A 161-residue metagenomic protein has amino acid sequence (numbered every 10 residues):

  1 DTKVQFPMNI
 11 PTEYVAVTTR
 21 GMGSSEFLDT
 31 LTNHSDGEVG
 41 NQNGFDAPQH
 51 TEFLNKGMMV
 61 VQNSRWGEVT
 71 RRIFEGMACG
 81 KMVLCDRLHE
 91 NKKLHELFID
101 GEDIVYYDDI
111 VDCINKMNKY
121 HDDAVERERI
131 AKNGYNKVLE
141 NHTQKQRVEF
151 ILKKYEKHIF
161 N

Functional and structural regions predicted by a protein language model:
D1-E75, C79-D100, K145, E149 (+1 more regions): Nucleotide-sugar donor-binding catalytic core of glycosyltransferases
V83, E102-D109, K154-N161: Short, contiguous hydrophobic alpha-helices characteristic of membrane insertion segments
K92, C113, K137: Flexible, glycine-rich phosphate/dinucleotide-binding loops and adjacent beta-alpha linkers at cofactor/substrate
V105, I110-E126: C-terminal "capping" alpha-helix adjacent to the active site of nucleotide-linked donor transferases in cell-envelope
H121-Y155: A charged, aromatic-enriched C-terminal amphipathic alpha-helix characteristic of glycosyltransferases across folds
